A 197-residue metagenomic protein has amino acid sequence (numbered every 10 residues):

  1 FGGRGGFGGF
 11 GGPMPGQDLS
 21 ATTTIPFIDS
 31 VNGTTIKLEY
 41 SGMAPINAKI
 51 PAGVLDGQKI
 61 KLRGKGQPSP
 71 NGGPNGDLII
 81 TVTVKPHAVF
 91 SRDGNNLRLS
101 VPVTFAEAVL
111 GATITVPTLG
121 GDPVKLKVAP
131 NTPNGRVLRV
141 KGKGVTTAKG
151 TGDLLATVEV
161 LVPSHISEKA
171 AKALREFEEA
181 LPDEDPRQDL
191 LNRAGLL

Functional and structural regions predicted by a protein language model:
F1-G16: Glycine-rich, low-complexity intrinsically disordered regions
P13-L197: Charged, often glycine-enriched C-terminal and inter-domain segments that act as flexible interaction/assembly
